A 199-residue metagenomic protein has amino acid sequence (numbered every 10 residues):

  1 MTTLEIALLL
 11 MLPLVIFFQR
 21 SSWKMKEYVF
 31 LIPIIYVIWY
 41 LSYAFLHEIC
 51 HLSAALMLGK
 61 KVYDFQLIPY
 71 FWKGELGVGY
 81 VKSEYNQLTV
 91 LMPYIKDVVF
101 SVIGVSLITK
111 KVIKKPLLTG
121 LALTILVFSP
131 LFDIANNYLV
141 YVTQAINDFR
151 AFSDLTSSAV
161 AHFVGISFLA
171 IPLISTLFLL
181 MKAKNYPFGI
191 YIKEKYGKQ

Functional and structural regions predicted by a protein language model:
M1-V29, I34-L41: Auxiliary, metal-adjacent structural segments of Zn-dependent hydrolase domains
T2-Q19, G74-G197: Metalloprotease/metallohydrolase-associated module, dominated by Zn2+-dependent proteases
Y36-N86: Small-residue-rich helix-interface/hinge motifs
H47, K198-Q199: Cytosolic juxtamembrane regulatory segments of multi-pass membrane proteins
